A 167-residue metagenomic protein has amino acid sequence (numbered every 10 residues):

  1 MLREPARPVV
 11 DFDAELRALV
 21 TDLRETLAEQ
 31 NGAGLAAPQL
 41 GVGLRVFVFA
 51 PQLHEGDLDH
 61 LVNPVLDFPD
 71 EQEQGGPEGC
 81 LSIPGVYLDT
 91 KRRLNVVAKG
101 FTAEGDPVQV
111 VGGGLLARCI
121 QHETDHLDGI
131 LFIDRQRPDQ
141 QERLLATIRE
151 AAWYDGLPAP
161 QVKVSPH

Functional and structural regions predicted by a protein language model:
M1-H167: Positively charged
